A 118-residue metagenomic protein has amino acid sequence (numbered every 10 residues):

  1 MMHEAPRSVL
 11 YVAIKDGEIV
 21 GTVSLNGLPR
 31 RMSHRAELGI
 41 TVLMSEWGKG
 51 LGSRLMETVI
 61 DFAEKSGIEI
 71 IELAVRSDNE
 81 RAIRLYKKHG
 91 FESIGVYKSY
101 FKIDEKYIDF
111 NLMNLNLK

Functional and structural regions predicted by a protein language model:
M1-S45, M56-E57, N116-K118: Acetyl-CoA-dependent GNAT
S8, I108-L112: Short hydrophobic/aromatic beta-strand or adjacent loop that forms the aromatic wall/cage of a ligand/substrate-binding
K49, S53, D78-G95: Conserved active-site alpha-helix within GNAT-family acetyltransferase domains
M56, A63-A74: Conserved GNAT acetyl-CoA-binding A-motif
E72-V75, K87, E92-I108: Conserved catalytic-core motifs of GNAT/GCN5-like acyltransferases
